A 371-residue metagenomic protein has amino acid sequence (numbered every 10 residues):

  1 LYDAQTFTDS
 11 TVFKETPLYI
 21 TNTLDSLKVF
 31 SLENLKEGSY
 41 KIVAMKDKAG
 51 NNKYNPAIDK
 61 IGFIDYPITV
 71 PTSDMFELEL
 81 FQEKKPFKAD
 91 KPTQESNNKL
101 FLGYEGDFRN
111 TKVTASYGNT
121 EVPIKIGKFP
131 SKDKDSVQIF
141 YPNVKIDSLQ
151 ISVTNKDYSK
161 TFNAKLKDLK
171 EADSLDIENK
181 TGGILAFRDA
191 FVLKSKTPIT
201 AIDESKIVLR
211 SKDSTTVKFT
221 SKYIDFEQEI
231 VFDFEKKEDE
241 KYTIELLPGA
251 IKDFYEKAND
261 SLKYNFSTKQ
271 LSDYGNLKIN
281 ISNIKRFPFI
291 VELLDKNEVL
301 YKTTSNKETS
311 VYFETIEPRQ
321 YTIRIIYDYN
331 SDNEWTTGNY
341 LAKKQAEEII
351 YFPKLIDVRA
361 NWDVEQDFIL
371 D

Functional and structural regions predicted by a protein language model:
L1-D371: N-terminal targeting or signal-anchor segments and their processing/structural boundaries
